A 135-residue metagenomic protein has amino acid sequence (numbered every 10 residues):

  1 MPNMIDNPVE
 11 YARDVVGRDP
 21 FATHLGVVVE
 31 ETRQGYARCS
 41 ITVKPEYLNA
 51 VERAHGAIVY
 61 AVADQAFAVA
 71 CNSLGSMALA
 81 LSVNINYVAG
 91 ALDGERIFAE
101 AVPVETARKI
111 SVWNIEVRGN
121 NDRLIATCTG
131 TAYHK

Functional and structural regions predicted by a protein language model:
M1-K135: Terminal targeting signals and extreme-terminal segments of soluble enzymes
